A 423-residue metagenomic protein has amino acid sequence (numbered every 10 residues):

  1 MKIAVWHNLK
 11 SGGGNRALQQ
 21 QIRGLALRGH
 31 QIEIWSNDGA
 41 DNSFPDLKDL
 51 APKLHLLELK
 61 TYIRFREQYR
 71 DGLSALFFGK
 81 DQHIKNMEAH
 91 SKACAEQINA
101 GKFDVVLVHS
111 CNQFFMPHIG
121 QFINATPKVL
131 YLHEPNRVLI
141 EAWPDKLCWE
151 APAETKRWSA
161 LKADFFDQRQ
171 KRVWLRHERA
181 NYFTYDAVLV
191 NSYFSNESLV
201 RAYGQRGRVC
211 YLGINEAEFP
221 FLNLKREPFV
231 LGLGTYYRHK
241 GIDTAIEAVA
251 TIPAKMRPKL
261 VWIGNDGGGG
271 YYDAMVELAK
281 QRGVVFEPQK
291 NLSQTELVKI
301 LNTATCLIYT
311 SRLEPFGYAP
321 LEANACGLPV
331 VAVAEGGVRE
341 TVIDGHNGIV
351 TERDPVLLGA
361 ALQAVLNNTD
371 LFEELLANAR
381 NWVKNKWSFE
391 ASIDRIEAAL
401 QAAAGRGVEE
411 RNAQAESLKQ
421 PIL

Functional and structural regions predicted by a protein language model:
S36-D41, K259-A274, K290: Glycosyltransferase donor-sugar binding loop
N136, L147-V188, N196-E197: Membrane-proximal helix-turn-helix segments that form the acceptor-binding/catalytic region of lipid-linked
L189, L222-K240, I246-A250, L260-I263: Conserved donor-binding/catalytic core segment of Leloir-type glycosyltransferases
Y272-V298: Nucleotide-activated donor-binding/catalytic signature segment of Leloir-type glycosyltransferases, i.e., the conserved
K299-A304: Short alpha-helical donor nucleotide-sugar binding micro-motif in glycosyltransferases
R312: Aromatic "clamp/platform" in nucleotide-sugar-dependent glycosyltransferases that forms part of the donor/acceptor
P329-A332, V342: Short hydrophobic beta-strand element within catalytic cores of glycosyltransferases and related nucleotide-activated
D344-G345, I349-V356, A364-D370: Conserved acidic donor-binding segment of nucleotide-sugar-dependent glycosyltransferases
